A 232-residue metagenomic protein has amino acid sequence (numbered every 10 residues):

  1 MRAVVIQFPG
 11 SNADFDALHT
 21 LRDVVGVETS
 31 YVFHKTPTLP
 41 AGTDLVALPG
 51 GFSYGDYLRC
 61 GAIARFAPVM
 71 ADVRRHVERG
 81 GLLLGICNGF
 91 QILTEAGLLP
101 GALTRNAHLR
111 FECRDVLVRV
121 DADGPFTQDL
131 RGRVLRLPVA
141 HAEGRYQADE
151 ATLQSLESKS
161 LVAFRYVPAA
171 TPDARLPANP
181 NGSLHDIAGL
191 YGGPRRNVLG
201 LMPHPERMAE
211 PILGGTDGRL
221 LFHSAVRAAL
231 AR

Functional and structural regions predicted by a protein language model:
M1, D129-V134, G193-V198: Beta-strand-turn-beta hairpins that frame and shape the catalytic cleft of phosphate-ester-processing enzymes
M1-I86, T94-P100, R105-F111, R119 (+4 more regions): N-terminal beta1-alpha1 cap of cysteine-dependent amidohydrolase-like domains
Q7, F33, A122, P168 (+1 more regions): Residues at the C-termini of beta-strands that transition into short coil/loop
G51, N88-G89, A142, P205: Conformational gate/switch positions in structured elements
S53-Y54, F90-I92, Y146, A170: Glycine-rich nucleotide phosphate-binding loop and flanking beta-alpha elements of Rossmann-like dinucleotide-binding
L83-L84, L137, G200: Residue-level signal for helical boundary/lining positions with a hydrophobic bias
L98-H185: Pocket-forming structural segment of enzyme catalytic cores
H141, I187-L213: A glycine-centered loop/beta-turn motif at secondary-structure junctions
